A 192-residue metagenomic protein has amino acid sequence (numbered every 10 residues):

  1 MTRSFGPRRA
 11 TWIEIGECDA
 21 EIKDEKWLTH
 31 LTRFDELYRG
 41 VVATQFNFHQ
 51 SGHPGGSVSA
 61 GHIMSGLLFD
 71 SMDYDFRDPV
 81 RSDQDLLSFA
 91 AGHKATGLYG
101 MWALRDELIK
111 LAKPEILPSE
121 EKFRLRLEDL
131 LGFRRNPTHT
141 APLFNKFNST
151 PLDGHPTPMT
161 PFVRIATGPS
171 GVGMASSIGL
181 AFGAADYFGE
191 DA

Functional and structural regions predicted by a protein language model:
M1-G66, T167: Conserved acidic/glycine
L31, V42, S59-A192: Cofactor-binding active-site loop characterized by glycine-rich and histidine/acidic residues
